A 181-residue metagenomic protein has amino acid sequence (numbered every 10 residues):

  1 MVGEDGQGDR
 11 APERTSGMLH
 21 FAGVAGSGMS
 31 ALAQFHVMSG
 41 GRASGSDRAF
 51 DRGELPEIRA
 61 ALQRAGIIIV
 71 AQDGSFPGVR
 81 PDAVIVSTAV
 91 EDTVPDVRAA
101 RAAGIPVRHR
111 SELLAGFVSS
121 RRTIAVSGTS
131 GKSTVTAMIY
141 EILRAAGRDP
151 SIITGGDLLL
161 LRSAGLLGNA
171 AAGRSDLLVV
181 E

Functional and structural regions predicted by a protein language model:
M1-L113: N-terminal leader/targeting and accessory segments in enzymes
F35-M38, P77, T88-E181: Phosphate-binding loop of NTP-binding sites
